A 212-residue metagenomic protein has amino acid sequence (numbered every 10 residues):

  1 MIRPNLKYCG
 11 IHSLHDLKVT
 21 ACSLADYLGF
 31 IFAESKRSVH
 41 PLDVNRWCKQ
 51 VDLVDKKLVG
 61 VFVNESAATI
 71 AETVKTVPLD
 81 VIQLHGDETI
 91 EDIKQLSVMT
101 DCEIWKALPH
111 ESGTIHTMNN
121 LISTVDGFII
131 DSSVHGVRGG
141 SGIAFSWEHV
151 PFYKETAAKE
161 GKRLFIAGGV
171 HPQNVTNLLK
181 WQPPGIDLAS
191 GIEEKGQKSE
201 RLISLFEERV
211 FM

Functional and structural regions predicted by a protein language model:
M1-M212: Conserved N-terminal beta1-alpha1 strand-loop-helix module at the mouth
